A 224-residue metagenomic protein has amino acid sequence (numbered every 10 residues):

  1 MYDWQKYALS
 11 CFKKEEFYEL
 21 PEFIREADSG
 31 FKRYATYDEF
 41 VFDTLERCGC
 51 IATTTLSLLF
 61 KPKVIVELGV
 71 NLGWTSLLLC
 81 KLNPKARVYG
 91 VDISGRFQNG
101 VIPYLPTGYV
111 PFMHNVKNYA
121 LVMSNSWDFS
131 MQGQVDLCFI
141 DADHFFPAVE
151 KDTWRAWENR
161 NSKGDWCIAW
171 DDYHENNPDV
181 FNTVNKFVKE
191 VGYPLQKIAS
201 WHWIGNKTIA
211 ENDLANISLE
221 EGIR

Functional and structural regions predicted by a protein language model:
Y2-F60: Class I SAM-dependent methyltransferase Rossmann-like catalytic core, especially the SAM/SAH-binding loop
E39, T54-R224: S-adenosylmethionine/decaboxylated-SAM
